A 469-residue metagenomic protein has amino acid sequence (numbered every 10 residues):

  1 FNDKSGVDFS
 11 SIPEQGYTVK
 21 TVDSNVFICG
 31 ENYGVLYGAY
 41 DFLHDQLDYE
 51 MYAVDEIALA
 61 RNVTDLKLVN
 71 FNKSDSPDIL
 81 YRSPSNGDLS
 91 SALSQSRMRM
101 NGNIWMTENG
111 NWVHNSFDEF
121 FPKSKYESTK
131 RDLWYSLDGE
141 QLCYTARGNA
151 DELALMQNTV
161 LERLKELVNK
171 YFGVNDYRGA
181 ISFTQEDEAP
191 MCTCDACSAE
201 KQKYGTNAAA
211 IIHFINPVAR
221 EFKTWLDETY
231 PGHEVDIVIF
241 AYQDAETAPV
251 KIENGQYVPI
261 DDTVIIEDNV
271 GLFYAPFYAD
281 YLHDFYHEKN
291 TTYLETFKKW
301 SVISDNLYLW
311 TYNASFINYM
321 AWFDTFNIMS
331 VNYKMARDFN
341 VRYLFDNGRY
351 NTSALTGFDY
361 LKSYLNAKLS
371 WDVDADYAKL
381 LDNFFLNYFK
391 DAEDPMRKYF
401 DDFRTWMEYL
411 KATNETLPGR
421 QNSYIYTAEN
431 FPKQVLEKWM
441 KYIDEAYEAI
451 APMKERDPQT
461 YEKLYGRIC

Functional and structural regions predicted by a protein language model:
F1-S10, N86: Short, well-ordered secondary-structure micro-motifs within conserved domains or adaptor modules
I12-K223, P231, K298-W322: Feature activates predominantly on carbohydrate-active enzymes
P84-L89, E186-E188, F240-E246, A275-A279 (+2 more regions): Active-site beta-loop-alpha junctions enriched in small/polar residues
Y144, L155-E162, E166-K170, T291-D394 (+2 more regions): Structured mid-domain segments that build the active-site/substrate or prosthetic-cofactor binding neighborhood
Q202-V218, Q256-L282, L365-A375: Acidic, His- and aromatic-enriched active-site or binding-groove loops in soluble protein domains that engage sugars
I215-K251, L307-A314, L344-N347: Aromatic-lined carbohydrate-recognition surfaces of secreted/lumenal glycan-active proteins
I237-P276, M320-T325, L355-K362: Substrate-binding cleft/loops of secretory-pathway carbohydrate-active enzymes
K368-C469: Catalytic domains of carbohydrate-active enzymes that cleave complex glycans
